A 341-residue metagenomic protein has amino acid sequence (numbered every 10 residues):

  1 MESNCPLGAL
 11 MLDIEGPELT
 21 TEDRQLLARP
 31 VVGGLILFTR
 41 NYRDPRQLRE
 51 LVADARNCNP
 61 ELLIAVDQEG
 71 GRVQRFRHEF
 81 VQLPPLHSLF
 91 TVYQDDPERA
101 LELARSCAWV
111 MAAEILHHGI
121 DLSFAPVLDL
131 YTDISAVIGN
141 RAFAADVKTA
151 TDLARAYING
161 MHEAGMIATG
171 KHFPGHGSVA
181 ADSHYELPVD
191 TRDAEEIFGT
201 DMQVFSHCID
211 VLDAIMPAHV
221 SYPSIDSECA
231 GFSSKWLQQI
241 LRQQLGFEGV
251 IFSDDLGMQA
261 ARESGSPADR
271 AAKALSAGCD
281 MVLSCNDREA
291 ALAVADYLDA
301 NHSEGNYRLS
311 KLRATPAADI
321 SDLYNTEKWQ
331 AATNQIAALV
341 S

Functional and structural regions predicted by a protein language model:
M1-I64, G70-Q82, S341: N-terminal hydrophobic targeting/anchoring segments and the immediately downstream early-domain regions of hydrolases
L12, R40-P60, Q74, R155-H162 (+3 more regions): Second-shell residues forming the walls of enzyme active-site clefts
I14-A28, L103-E114, G199-F205, G265-K273: Short, acidic/polar
G34-R40, D121-V127, G278-V282: Divalent metal-dependent hydrolysis catalytic cores, especially in the metallo-beta-lactamase
R43-E50, Q94-A113, A145-L153, E195-F198: Glycine-rich anion/phosphate-binding loops
R56-P84, C107-L130, A150, I158-P174: Glycine-rich, aromatic-flanked loop segments that form ligand/cofactor-binding clefts across common enzyme folds
F80-E98, A144: A charged helix-plus-loop insertion that forms the helical arch/lid used to bind and gate nucleic-acid substrates
L122-A144, F173-T191: Short glycine/serine-rich loop/turn segments
